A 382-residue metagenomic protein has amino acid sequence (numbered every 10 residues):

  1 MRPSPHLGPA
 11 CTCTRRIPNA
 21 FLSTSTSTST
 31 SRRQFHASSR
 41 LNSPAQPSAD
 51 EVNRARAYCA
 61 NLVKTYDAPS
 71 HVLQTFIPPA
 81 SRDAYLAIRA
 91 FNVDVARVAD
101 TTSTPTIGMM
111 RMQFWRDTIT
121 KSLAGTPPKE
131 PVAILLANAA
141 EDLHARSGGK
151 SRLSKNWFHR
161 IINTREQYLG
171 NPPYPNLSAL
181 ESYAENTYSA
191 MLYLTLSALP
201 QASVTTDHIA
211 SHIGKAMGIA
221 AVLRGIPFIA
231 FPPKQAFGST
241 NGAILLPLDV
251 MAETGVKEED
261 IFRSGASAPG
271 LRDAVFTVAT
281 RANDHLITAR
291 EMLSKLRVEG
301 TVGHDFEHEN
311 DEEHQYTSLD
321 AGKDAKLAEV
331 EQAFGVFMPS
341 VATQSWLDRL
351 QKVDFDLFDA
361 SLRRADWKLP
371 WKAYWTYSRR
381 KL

Functional and structural regions predicted by a protein language model:
M1-S23, S31: N-terminal chloroplast transit peptides
R2-G8, R32-A140, R160-I161, A184-Y193 (+2 more regions): Catalytic cores of Mg2+-dependent Asp-rich isoprenoid enzymes
T14-I17, G125, D142, R146 (+2 more regions): Surface-exposed polar/charged interaction patches
H144-S147, S151-N171: A glycine-rich, hydrophobic loop/mini-helix early in the fold
I161-P200, T205-K215: Internal, conserved structured core segments that host functional sites
G218: Residues lining hydrophobic/aromatic ligand-binding pockets adjacent to catalytic sites
A221-V222: Conserved phosphate/anionic-ligand binding catalytic regions in large, soluble enzymes, centered on
